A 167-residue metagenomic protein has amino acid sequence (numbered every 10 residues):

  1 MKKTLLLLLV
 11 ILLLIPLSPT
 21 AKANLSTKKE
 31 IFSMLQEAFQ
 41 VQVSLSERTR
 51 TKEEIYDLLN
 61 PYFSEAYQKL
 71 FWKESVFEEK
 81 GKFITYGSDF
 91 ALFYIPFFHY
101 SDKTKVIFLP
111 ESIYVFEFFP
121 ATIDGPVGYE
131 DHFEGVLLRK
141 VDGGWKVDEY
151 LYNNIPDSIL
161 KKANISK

Functional and structural regions predicted by a protein language model:
M1, E65, L138-R139: Intrinsically disordered, low-complexity regions enriched in Ser/Pro/Gly/Gln/His and often acidic
K2-K22: Sec-dependent N-terminal signal peptides of Gram-positive bacterial secreted proteins and lipoproteins
L9, L17-P19, M34, I55 (+1 more regions): Generic detector of short, well-ordered, non-transmembrane alpha-helical segments enriched in hydrophobic residues
L14-L17, Y94, F108: Selective for proline/serine-rich intrinsically disordered segments in cytosolic/nuclear regulatory regions
T20-S44, E149-K167: N-terminal, intrinsically disordered, polar/charged segments of Gram-positive cell-envelope systems that serve as
N24-S88: Core segments of small alpha/beta cavity-forming domains
G81-V106: A short, amphipathic edge element
F97-K167: Exposed beta-sheet edge and beta->alpha loop/turn motif
